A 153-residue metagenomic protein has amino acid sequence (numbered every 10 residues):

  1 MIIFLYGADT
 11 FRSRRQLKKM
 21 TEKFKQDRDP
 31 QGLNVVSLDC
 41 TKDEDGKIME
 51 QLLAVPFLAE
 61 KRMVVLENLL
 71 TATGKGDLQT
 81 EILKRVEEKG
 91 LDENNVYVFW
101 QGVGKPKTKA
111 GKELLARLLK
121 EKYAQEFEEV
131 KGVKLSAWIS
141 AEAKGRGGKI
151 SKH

Functional and structural regions predicted by a protein language model:
M1-H153: Conserved beta/loop motifs at nucleotide-recognition and modification sites
